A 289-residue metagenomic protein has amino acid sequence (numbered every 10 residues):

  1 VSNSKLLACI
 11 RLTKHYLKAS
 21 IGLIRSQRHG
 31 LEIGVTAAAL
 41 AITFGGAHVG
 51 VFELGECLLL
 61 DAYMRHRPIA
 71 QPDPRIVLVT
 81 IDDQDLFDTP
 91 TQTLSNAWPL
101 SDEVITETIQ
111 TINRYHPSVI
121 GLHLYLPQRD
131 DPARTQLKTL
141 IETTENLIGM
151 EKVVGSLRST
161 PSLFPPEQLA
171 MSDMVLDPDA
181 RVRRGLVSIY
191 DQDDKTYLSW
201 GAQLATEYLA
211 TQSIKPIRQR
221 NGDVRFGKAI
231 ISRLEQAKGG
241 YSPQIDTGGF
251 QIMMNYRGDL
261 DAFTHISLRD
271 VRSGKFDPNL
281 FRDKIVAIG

Functional and structural regions predicted by a protein language model:
N3-Y241, P278-G289: Non-transmembrane functional regions of envelope-associated proteins
Q244-I245: Conserved acidic, metal-coordinating active-site core of Asp-based, Mg2+-dependent phosphoryl-transfer enzymes
G248-G289: Acidic, S/T/G-rich, low-cysteine, solvent-exposed domains in lumenal/extracellular/periplasmic regions of secretory
